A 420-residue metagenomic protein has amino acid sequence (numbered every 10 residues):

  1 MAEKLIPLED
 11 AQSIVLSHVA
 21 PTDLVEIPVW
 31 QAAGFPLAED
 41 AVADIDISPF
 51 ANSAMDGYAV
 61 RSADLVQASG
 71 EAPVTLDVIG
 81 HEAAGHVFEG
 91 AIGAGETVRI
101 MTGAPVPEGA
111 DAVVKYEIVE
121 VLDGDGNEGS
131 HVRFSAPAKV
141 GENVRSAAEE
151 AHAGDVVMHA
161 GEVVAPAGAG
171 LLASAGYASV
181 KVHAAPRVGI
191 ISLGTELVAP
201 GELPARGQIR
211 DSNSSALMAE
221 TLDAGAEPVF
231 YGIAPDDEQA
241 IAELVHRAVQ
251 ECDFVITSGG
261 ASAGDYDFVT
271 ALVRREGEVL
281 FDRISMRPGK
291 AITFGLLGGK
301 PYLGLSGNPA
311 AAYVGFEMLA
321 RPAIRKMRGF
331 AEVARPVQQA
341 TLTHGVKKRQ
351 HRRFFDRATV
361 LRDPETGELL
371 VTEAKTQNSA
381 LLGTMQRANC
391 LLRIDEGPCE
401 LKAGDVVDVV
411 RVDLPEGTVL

Functional and structural regions predicted by a protein language model:
M1-L8, A178-L305, P309-G315: Helix-rich terminal scaffold detector
M1-S69, R99, F330-F355: Short, low-complexity N-terminal leaders and the immediately following helix N-cap/first helix
A2-E3, L8-E9, A59-P235, L370 (+3 more regions): Short, glycine/charged-enriched hinge/interface segments at domain edges or termini
K4, L8-Q12, V25, V29 (+16 more regions): Generic structural signal for well-ordered, non-membrane alpha-helical segments in soluble metabolic enzymes
S13-L24, A38, V42, G124 (+17 more regions): Generic secondary-structure signature for well-ordered alpha-helical cores
V15, G57, G154, I190 (+4 more regions): Residue-level signal for inorganic ion chemistry
V25-W30, E39, G85, V106 (+2 more regions): Flexible glycine/proline-rich
A51-S53, V66-E71, E89-G93, V106-E108 (+14 more regions): Solvent-exposed alpha-helices and their adjacent loops that cap or buttress functional pockets in soluble metabolic
